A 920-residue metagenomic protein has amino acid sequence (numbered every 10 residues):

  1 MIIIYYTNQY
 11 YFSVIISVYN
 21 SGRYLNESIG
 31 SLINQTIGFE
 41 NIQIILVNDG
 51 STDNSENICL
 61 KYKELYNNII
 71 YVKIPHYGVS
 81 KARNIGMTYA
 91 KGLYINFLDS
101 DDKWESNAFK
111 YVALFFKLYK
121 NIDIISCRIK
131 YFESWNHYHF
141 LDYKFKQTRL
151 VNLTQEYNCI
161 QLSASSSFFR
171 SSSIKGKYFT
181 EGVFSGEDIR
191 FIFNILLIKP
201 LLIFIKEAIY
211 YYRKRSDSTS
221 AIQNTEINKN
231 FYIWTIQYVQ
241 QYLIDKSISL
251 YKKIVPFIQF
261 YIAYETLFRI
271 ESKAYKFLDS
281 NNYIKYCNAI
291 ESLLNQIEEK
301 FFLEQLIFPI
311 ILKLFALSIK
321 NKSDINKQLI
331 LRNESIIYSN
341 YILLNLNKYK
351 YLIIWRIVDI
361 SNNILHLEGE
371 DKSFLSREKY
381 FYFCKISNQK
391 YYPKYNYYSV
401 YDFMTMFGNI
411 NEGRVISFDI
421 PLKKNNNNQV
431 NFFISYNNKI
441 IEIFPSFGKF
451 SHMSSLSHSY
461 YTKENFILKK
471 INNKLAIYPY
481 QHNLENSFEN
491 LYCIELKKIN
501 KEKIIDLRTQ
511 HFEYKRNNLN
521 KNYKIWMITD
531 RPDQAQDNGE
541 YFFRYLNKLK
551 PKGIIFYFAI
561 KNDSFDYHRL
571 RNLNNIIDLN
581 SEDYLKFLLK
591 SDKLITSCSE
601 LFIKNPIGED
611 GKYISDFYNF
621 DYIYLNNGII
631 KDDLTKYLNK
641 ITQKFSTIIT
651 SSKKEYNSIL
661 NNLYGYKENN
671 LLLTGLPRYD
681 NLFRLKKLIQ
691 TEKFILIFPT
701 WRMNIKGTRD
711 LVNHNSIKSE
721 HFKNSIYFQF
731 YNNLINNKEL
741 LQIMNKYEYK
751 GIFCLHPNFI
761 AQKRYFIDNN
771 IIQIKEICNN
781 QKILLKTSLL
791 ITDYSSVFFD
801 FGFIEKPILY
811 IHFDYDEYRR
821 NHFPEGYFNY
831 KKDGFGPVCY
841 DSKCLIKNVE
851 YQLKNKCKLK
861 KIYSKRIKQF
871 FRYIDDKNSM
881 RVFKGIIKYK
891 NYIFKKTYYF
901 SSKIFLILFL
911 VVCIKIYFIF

Functional and structural regions predicted by a protein language model:
M1-Y238, I695, D800, V882: Nucleotide-sugar donor-binding/catalytic module of glycosyltransferases that assemble extracellular/cell-envelope
K252-K253, Q259, D533-N547, P677-Y765 (+1 more regions): Conserved catalytic-core segment of nucleotide-activated headgroup transferases in glycan assembly
N362-S591, R881, F900-F918: N-terminal pre-catalytic "stem/leader" segment of glycosyltransferase-like enzymes
L367, M404-M406, Y523-L682: Active-site and donor-binding regions of nucleotide-sugar-utilizing enzymes
I505-E513, F620, N626, D632-N724 (+2 more regions): A nucleotide-sugar donor-handling region in carbohydrate enzymes
Q510-N522, G836-F920: C-terminal amphipathic helix plus adjacent low-complexity, charged tail appended to glycosyltransferase catalytic
L601, P606, D621-Y624, I777-H822: A donor-sugar binding/catalytic signature common to diverse glycosyltransferases and related nucleotide-sugar
E668, R764-N769, S796-F871: Catalytic binding pocket for nucleotide-activated donors in carbohydrate/polymer assembly enzymes
